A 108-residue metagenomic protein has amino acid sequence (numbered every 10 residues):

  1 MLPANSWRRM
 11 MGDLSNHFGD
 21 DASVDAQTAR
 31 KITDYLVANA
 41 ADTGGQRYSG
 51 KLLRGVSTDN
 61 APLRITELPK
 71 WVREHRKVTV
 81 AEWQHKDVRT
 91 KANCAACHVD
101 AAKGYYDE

Functional and structural regions predicted by a protein language model:
M1-K31, A40-G44, Y48-E108: Sequence context surrounding c-type heme c attachment/ligation sites in exported
